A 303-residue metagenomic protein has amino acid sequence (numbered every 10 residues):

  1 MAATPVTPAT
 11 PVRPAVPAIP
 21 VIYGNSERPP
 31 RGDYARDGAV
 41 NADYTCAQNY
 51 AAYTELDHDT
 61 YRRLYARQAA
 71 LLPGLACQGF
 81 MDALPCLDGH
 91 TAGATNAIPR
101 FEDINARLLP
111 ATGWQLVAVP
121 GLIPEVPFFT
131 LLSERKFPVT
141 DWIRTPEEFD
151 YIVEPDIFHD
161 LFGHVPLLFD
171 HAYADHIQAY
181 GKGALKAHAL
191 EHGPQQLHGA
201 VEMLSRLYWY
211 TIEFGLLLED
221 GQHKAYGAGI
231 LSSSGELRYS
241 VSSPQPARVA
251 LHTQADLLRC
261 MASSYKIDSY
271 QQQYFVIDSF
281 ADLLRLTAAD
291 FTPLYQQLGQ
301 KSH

Functional and structural regions predicted by a protein language model:
M1-A174, Q272-H303: The feature captures two recurrent sequence modes
G89-G93, A111, K186-V201, Q245-V249: Intrinsically disordered, low-complexity coil segments
N105, A187-G227, G235: Extended, Lys/Arg-enriched charged tracts that mediate electrostatic binding to polyanionic substrates
P124, H192, R238-S240: Amphipathic, positively biased hydrophobic alpha-helical segments used for protein targeting and membrane insertion
E154-W209: Glycine- and acidic-residue-rich phosphate-binding/metal-coordinating active-site segment common to enzymes that handle
I230-H303: C-terminal structured domains
